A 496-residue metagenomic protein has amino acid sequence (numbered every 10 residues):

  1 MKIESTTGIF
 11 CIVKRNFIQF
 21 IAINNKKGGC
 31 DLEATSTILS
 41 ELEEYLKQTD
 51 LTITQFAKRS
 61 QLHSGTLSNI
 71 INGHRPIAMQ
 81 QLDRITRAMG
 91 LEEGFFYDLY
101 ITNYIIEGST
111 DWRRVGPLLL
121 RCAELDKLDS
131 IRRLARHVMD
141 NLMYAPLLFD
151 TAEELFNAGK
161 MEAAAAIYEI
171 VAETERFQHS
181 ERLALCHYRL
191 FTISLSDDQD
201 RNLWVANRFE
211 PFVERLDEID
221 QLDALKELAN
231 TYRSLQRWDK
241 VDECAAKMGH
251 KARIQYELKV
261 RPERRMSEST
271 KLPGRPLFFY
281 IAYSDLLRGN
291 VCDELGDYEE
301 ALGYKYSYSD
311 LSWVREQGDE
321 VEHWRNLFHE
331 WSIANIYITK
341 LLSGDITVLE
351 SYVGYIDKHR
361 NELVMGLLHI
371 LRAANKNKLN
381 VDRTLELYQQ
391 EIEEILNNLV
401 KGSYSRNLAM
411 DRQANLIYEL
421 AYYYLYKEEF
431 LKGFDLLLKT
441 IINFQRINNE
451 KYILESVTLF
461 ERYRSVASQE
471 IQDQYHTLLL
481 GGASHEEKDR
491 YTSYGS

Functional and structural regions predicted by a protein language model:
N25-L51, L387-E394, I417-S496: C-terminal non-catalytic interaction modules
D50-N69: Short alpha-helical DNA-recognition segment
L62, T102-I105, A123, A135-L142 (+9 more regions): Solenoid-like repeat scaffolds
Q80-F95: DNA major-groove recognition helix of helix-turn-helix/homeodomain DNA-binding modules
P117, P146, D150-E154, R182-R189 (+9 more regions): "A position-specific structural signal for the A-helix of alpha-solenoid helical repeats
L120-I131, F156-Y168, S194-R208, W238-M266 (+4 more regions): Helix-turn-helix repeat elements of alpha-solenoid scaffolds
C122, L155, S194, L228 (+7 more regions): Residue at a conserved register position within TPR or TPR-like alpha-solenoid repeats
I281-N407, D411-I417: Alpha-helical scaffold segments of alpha-solenoid architecture
